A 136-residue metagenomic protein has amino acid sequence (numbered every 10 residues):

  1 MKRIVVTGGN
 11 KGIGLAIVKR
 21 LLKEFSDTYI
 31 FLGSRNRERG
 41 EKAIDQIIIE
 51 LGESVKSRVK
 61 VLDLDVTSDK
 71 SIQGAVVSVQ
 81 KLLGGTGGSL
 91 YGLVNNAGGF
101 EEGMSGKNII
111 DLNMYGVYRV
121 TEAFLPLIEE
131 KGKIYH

Functional and structural regions predicted by a protein language model:
M1-F31: Canonical Rossmann dinucleotide-binding motif of NAD(H)/NADP(H)-dependent dehydrogenases/reductases, specifically
R3-V6, S89-V94: Conserved hydrophobic beta-strands of the Rossmann-like cofactor-binding core in SDR/related NAD(P)H-dependent
S26-K42: Conserved glycine-rich Rossmann-like NAD(P)H-binding loop of the short-chain dehydrogenase/reductase
R37-E38, L64-V77, V117: The beta1-alpha1 cofactor-binding region of Rossmann-like NAD(H)/NADP(H)-dependent oxidoreductases
I49-K70: Rossmann-fold cofactor-recognition segment
V94, V120-F124, I128: Hydrophobic positions on the long internal alpha-helix of Rossmann-like NAD(P)-dependent oxidoreductase domains
N96-E101: Conserved NAD(P)H cofactor-binding loop of Rossmann-fold oxidoreductase domains
M104-R119, Y135: Catalytic Tyr-X3-Lys loop
